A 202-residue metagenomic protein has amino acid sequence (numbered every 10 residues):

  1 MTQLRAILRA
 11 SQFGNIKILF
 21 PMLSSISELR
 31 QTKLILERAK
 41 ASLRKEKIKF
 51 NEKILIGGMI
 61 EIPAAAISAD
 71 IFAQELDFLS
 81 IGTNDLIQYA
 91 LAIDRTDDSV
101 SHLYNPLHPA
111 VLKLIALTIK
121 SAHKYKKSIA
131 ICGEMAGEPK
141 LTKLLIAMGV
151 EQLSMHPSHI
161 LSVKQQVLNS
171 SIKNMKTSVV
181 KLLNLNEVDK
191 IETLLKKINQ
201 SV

Functional and structural regions predicted by a protein language model:
M1-V202: Conserved alpha/beta-domain cores
